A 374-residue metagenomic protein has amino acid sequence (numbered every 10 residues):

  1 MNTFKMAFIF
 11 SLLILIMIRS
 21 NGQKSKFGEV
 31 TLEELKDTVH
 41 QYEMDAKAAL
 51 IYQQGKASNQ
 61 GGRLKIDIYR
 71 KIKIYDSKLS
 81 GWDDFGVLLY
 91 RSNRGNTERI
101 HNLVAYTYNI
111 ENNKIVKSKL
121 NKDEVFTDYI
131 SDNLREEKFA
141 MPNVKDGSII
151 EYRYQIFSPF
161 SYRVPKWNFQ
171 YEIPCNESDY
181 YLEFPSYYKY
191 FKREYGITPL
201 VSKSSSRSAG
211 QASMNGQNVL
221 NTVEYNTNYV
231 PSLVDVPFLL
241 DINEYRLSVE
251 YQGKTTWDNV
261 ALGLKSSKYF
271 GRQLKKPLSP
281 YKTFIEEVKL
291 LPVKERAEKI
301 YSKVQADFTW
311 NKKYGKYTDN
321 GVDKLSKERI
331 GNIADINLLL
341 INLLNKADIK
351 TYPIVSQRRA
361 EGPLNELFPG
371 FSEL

Functional and structural regions predicted by a protein language model:
M1-K26: Bacterial Sec-dependent N-terminal signal peptides
F8, I66, R99-H101, N176 (+3 more regions): Alpha-helical structural motif
F8, K56, E136, K166 (+5 more regions): Residues at structural and domain junctions
L15, Y75-K78, D307: Polar helix-capping/helix-linker motif
I16, M141, L325-K327: N-terminal hydrophobic or amphipathic segments with adjacent small-residue motifs that include Sec signal peptides
G22-K268, R272, L338, N345 (+1 more regions): Beta-strand-rich, non-transmembrane domain signature
N133, K289-L374: Active-site neighborhood of thiol-dependent amide/isopeptide-bond enzymes
D235-D319: Acidic low-complexity segments
